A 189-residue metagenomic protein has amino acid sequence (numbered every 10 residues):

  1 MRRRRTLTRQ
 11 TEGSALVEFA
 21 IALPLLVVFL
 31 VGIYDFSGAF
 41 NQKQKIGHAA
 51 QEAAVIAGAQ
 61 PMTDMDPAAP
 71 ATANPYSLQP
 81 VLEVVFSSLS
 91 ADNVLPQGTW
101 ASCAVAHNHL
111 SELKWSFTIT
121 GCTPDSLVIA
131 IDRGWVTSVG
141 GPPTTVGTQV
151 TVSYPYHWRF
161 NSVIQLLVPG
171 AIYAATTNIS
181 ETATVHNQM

Functional and structural regions predicted by a protein language model:
R2-A91: Alpha-helical assembly-interface signal, strongest on the long, hydrophobic N-terminal helix that forms
T11, T144-T145, N178: A generic fold-level signal
G13-S14, G32, T118-V128, S153-S162: Short linear motifs at secondary-structure transitions and domain/linker junctions
A20, P143-T145, A174: Transmembrane beta-barrel outer-membrane domains
Q44, H48, V94, T123 (+1 more regions): Amphipathic alpha-helical interaction segments
V55-T151: Short amphipathic secondary-structure patches
D64, S153-M189: Low-complexity, S/T/G/P-rich flexible repeat/linker segments used as non-globular hinges and stalks within
